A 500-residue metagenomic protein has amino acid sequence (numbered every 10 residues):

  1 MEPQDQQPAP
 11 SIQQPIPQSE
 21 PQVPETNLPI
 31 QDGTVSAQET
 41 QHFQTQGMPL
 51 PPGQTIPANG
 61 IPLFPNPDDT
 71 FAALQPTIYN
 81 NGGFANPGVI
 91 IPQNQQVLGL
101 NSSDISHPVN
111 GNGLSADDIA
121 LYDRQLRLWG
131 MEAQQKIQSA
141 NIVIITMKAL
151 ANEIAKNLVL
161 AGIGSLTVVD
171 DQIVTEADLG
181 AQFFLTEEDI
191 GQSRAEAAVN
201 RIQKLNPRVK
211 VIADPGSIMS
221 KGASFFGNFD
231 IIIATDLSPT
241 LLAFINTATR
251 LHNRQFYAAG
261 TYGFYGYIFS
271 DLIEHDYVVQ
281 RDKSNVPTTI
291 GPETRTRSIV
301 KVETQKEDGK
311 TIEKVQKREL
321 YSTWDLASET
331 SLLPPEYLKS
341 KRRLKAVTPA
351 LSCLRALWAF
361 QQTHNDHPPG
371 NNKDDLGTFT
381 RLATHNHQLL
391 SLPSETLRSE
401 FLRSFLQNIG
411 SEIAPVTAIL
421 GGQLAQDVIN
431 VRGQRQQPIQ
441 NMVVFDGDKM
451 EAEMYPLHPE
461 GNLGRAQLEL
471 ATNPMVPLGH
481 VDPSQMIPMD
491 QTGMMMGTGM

Functional and structural regions predicted by a protein language model:
E2-M500: Adenine nucleotide-associated cytosolic modules
